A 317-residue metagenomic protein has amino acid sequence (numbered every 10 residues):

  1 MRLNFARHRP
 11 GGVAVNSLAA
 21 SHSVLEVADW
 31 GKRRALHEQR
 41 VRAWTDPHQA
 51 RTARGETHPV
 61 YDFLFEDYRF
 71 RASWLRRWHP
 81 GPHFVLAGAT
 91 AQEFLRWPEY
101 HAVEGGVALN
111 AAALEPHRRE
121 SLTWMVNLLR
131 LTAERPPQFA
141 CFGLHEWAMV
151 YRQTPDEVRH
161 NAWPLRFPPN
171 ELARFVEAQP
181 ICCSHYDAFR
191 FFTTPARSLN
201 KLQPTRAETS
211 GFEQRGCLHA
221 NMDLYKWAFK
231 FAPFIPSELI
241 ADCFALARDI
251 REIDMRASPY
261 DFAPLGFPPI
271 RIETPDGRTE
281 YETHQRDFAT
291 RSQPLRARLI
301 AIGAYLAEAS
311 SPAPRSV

Functional and structural regions predicted by a protein language model:
L3-H8, G12-L128, L265-S316: Active-site acidic/histidine clusters and adjacent loop/turn architecture that either coordinate catalytic ions
R7-R9, G143, A148, A228 (+2 more regions): Small-side-chain structural scaffolding
H58, D67-S73, L202-A207, E213 (+1 more regions): Structured soluble/peripheral alpha/beta segments that form catalytic or ligand/cofactor-binding pockets
R76-P82, L144, Y151-D156, Q179 (+4 more regions): Generic alpha-helix signal with a bias toward terminal, lower-confidence helices and secondary-structure junctions
L109-E208: A contiguous catalytic/ligand-binding core that recognizes phosphate-bearing ligands
P204, G211-S316: Charged low-complexity "KEKE/polyampholyte" interaction tracts
